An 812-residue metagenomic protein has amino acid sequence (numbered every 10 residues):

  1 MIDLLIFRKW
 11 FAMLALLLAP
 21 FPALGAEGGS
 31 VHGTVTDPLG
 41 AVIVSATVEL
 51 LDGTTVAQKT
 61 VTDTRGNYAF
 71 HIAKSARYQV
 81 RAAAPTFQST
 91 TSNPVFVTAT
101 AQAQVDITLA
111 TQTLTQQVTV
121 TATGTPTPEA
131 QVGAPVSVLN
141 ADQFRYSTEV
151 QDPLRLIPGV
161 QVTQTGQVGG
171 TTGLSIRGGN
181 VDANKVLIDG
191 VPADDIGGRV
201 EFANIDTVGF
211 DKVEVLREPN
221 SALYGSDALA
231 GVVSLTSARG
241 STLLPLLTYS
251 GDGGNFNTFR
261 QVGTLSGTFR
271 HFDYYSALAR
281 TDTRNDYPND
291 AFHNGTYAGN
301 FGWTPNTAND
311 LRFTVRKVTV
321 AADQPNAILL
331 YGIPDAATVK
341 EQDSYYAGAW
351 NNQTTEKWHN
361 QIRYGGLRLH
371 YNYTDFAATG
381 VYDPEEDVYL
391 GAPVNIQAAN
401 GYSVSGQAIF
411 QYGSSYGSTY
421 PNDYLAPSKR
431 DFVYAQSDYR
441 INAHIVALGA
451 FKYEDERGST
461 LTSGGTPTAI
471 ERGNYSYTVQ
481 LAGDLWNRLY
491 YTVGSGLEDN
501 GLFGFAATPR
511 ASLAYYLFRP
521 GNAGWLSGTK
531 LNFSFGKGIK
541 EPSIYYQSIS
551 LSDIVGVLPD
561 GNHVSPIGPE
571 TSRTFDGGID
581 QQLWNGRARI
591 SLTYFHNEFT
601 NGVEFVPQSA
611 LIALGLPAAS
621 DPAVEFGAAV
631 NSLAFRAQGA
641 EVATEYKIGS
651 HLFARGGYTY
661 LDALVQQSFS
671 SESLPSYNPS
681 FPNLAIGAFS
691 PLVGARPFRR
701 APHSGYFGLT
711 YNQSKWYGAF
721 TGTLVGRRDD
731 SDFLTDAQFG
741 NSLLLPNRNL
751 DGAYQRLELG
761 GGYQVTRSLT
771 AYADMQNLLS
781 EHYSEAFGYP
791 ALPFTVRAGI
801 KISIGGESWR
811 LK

Functional and structural regions predicted by a protein language model:
W10, G302-P305, V339, G528-T529 (+1 more regions): Conserved C-terminal beta-signal and adjacent last beta-strands/turns of outer-membrane beta-barrel proteins
T36, E49, G53, A83-F87 (+4 more regions): Short, acidic, small-residue-rich periplasmic hinge/interaction motif at the N-terminus of Gram-negative outer-membrane
H71, V191-P219, G299: Short acidic/polar hinge/loop motifs at secondary-structure boundaries that mediate gating or recognition
Q104-I107, V150-P153, T172-S175, L187 (+4 more regions): N-terminal periplasmic accessory domains that precede and gate Gram-negative outer-membrane beta-barrel machines
Q151-P192, D211: Extracytoplasmic beta-strand/coil segments of soluble accessory domains associated with Gram-negative outer-membrane
N255-D282, Y287-A322, D335-L367, R440-V446: Transmembrane beta-barrel wall of Gram-negative outer-membrane proteins
K357, Q361-G365, L369-Y373, Y516 (+6 more regions): Membrane-embedded beta-barrel scaffold of Gram-negative outer-membrane proteins
D484-Y491, H596-E598, A619-L734, T770 (+1 more regions): Gram-negative outer-membrane beta-barrel transporters
